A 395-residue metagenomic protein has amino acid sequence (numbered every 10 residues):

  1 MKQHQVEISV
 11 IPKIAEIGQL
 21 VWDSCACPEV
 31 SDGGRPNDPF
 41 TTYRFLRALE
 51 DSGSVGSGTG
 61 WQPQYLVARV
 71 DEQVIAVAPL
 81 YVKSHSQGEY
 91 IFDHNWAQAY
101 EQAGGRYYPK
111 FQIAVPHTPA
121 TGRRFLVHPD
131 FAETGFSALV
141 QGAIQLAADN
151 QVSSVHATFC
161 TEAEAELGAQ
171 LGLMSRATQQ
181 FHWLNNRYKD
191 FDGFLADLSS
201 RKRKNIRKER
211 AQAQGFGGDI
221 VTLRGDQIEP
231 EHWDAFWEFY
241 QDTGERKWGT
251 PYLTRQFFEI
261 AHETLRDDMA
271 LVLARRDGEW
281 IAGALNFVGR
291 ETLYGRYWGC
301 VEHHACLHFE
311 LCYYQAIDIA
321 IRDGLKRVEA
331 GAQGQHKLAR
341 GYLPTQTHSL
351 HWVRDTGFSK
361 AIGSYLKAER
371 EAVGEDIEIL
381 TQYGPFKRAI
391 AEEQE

Functional and structural regions predicted by a protein language model:
M1-E395: N-acyltransferase acceptor-side catalytic subdomain
